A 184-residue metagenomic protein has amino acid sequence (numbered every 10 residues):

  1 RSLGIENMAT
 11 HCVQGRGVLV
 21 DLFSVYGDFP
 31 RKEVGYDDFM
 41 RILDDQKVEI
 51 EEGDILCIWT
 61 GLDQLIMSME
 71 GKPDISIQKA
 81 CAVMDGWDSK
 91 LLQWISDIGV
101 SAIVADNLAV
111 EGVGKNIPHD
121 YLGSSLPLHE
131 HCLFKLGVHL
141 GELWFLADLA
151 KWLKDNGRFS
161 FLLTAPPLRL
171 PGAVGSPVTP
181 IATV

Functional and structural regions predicted by a protein language model:
R1-V184: Active-/binding-site microenvironments in catalytic and ligand-binding cores
